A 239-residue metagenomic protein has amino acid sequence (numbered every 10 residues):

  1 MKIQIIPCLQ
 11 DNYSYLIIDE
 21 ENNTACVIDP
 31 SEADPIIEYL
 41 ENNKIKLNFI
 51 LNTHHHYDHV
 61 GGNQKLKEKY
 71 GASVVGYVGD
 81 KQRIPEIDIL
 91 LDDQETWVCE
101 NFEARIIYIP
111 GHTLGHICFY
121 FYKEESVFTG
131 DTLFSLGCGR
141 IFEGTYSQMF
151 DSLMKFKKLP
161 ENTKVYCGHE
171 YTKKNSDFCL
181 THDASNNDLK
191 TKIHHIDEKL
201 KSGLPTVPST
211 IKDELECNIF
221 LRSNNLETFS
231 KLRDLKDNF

Functional and structural regions predicted by a protein language model:
M1-K46, F119-G130: Conserved beta-strand hairpin/beta-sheet module of binuclear metal-dependent hydrolase folds, prominently
L16, T96-Y122, S126, K158: Core dinuclear metal-dependent hydrolase active-site scaffold
I17, D29, H54, L66 (+6 more regions): Divalent metal-coordination and catalytic microenvironments
A25, E32-Y108, K192-K199: Active-site HxH/HxHxD metal-binding segment of metal-dependent hydrolases
P30-E32, H55, G79-D80, H112-T113 (+4 more regions): Active-site metal-binding loops of divalent metal-dependent hydrolases
G137-N162: Active-site-adjacent loop/tail segments of enzyme domains
M154-K164, K173-F239: Accessory terminal helices/loops
